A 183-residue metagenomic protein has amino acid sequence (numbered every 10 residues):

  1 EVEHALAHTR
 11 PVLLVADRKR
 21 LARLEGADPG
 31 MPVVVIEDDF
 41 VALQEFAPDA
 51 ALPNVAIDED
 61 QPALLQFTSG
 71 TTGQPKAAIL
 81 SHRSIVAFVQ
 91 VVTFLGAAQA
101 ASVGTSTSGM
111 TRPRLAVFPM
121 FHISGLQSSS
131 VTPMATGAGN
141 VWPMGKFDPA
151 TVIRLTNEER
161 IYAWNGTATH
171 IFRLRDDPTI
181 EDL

Functional and structural regions predicted by a protein language model:
E3, N54, A150-I153, I180: Short hydrophobic/charged patches on amphipathic alpha-helices used for structural packing and interfaces
H8-R10, E158-E159: Active-site charged/polar residues at nucleotide-handling catalytic sites that mediate phosphoryl, nucleotidyl
L13, K19-E59, Q74-P75, V86 (+1 more regions): ANL superfamily adenylate-forming
A16-L24, D39, F118, I161-D182: Adenylate-forming
D49-F67, Q74, A100-P113: Conserved pre-ATP/AMP-binding loop-to-beta segment of ANL
A63-V91: Conserved AMP-binding A3 loop
V86-P113, F121-Y162, D177: Conserved AMP-binding/adenylation subdomain of ANL enzymes
